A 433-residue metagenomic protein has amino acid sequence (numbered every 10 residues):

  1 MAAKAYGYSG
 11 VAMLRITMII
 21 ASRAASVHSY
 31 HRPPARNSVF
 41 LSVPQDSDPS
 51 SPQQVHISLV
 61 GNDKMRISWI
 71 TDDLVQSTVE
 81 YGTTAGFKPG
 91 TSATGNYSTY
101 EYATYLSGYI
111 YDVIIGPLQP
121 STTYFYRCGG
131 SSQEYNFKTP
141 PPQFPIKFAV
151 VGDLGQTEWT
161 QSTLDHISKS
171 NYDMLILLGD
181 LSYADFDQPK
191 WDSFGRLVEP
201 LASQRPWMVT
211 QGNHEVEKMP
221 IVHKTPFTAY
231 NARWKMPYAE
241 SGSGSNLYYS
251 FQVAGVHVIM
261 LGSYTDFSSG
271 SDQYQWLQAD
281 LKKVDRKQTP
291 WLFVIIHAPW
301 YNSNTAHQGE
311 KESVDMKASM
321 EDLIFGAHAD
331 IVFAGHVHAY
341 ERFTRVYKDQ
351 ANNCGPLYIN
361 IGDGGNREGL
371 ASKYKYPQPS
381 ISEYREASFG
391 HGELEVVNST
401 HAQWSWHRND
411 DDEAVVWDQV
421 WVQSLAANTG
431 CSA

Functional and structural regions predicted by a protein language model:
A2-V150, K169, A387-S388, E393-A433: Acidic, histidine-bearing metal-coordination/catalytic regions of metal-dependent phosphoesterases
M65-I67, Q76-T78, F87-P89, T157-T160 (+5 more regions): Short, solvent-exposed loop/turn elements at domain surfaces
L74, L154-T157, L181-A184, N213-E217 (+6 more regions): Solvent-exposed loop/turn segments at secondary-structure junctions within structured extracellular/periplasmic domains
Y109-I114, P120-P140, P189-L292, H307-V314 (+3 more regions): Extended active-site neighborhood of metal-dependent phosphoesterases/phosphodiesterases
S132-D185: An acidic-aromatic substrate-binding cleft motif
V150-G152, M174-D180, P206-N213, G262 (+3 more regions): Active-site neighborhood of phospho(di)ester-bond hydrolases with catalytic His/Asp-centered motifs
T163, V337-V346: Short alpha-helix in the alpha/beta-hydrolase fold that links the catalytic acid
